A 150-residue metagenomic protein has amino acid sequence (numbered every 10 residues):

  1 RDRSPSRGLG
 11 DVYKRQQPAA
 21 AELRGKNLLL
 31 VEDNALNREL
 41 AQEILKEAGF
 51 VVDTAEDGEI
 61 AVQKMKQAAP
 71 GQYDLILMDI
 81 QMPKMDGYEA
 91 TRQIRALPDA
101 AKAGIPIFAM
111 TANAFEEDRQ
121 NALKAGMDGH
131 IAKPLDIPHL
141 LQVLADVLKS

Functional and structural regions predicted by a protein language model:
R7, D11-S150: C-terminal compact regulatory domains
